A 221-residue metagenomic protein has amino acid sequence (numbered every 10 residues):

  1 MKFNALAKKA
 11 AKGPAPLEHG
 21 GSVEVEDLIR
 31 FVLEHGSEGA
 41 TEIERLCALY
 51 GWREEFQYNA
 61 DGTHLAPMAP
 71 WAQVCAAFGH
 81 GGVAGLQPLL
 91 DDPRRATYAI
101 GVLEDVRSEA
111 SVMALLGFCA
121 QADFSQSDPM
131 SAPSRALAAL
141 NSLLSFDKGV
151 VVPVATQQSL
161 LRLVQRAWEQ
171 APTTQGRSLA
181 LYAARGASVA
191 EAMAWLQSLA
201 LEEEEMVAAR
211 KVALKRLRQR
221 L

Functional and structural regions predicted by a protein language model:
M1-V23: N-terminal leader/linker segments that initiate helical-solenoid repeat arrays
L6-A10, G51-R53, H80-G85, L160-V164: Repeat-mediated protein-protein interaction surfaces in helical alpha-solenoids
A15-S37, R45, F56-F78, A84-P88 (+6 more regions): Structural detector for internal amphipathic alpha-helices that build alpha-solenoid repeat scaffolds
C47-R53, L115-A122, Q157-W168: Amphipathic alpha-helical segments within extended alpha-helical solenoids and repeat-rich scaffolds in large
V154-L163, S198-E202: Alpha-helical scaffold repeats of the Armadillo/HEAT/TPR superfamily
